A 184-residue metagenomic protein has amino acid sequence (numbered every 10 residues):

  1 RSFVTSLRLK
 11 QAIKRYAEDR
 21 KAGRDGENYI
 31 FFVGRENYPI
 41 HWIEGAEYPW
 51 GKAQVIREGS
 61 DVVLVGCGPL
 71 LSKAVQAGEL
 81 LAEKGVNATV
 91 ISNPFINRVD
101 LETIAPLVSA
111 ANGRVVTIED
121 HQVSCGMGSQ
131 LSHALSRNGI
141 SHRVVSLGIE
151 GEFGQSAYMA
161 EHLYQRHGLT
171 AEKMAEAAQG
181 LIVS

Functional and structural regions predicted by a protein language model:
R1-A22, A177, V183: Conserved thiamine diphosphate
G23-D25, Y29, G34-S184: Thiamine diphosphate
